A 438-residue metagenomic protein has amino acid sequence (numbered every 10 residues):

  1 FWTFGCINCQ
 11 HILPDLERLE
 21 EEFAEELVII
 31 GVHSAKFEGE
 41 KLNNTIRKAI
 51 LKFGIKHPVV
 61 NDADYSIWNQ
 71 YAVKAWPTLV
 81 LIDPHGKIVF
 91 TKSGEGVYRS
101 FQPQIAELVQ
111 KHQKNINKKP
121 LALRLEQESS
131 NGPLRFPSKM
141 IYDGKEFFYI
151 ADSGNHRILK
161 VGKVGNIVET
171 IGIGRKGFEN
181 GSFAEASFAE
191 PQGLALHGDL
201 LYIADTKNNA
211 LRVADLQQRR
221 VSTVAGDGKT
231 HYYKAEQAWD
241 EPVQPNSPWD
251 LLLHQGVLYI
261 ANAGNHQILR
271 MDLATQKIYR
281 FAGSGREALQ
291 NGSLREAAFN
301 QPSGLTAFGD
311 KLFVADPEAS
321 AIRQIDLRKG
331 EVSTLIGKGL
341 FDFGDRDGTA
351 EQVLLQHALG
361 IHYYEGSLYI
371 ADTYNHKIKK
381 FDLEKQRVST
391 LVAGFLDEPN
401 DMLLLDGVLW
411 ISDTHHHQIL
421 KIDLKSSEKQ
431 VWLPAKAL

Functional and structural regions predicted by a protein language model:
F1-I7, I29-I30: Short active-site neighborhood of thiol/selenol oxidoreductases, capturing the structured segment around
W2-G5, I12, A75, G154-R157 (+1 more regions): Short pre-active-site segment immediately N-terminal to redox-active cysteine/selenocysteine motifs in thiol-based
Q10-K52, A63-I67: Structural microenvironment flanking redox-active thiols in thiol-disulfide oxidoreductases
I46-I82: Short, internal strand/loop/helix patches that form the active-site neighborhood or redox-interaction surface
D83-K139: Thiol-/selenol-based redox modules, centered on thioredoxin-like and closely related oxidoreductase domains
K118-S138, G165-E190, R220-W249, K277-Q301 (+3 more regions): Gly/Pro-rich loop segments of beta-rich domains
Y142-K145, L196-G198, L253-Q255, A307-D310 (+2 more regions): Residue-level detector of Asp-centered blade-edge/turn motifs that repeat once per structural unit in beta-propeller
I150-G154, I203-K207, D215, I260-G264 (+3 more regions): Conserved beta-strand positions in repeat-built beta-propeller and related beta-rich domains
